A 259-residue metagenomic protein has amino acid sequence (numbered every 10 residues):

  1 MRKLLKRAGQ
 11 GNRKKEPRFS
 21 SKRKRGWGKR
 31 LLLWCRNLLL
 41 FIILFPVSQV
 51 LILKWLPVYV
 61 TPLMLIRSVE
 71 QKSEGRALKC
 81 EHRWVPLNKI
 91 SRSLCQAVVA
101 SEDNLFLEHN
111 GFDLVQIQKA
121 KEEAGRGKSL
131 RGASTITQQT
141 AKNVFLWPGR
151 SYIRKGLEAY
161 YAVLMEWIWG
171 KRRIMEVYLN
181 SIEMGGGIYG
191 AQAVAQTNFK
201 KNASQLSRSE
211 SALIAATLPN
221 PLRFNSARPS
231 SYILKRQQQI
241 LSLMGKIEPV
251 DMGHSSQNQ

Functional and structural regions predicted by a protein language model:
R2-Q259: Juxtamembrane regions of bacterial inner-membrane/periplasmic proteins, predominantly the peptidoglycan biogenesis
